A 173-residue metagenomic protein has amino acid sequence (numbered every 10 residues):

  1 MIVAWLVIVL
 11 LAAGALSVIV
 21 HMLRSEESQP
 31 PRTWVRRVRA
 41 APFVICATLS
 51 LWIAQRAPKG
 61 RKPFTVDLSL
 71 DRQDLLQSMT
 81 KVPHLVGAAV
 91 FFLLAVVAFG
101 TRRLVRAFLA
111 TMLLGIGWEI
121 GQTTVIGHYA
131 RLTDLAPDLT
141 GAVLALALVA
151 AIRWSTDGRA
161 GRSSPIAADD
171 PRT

Functional and structural regions predicted by a protein language model:
M1-T133, L139, V143-T173: Bulky hydrophobic segments
